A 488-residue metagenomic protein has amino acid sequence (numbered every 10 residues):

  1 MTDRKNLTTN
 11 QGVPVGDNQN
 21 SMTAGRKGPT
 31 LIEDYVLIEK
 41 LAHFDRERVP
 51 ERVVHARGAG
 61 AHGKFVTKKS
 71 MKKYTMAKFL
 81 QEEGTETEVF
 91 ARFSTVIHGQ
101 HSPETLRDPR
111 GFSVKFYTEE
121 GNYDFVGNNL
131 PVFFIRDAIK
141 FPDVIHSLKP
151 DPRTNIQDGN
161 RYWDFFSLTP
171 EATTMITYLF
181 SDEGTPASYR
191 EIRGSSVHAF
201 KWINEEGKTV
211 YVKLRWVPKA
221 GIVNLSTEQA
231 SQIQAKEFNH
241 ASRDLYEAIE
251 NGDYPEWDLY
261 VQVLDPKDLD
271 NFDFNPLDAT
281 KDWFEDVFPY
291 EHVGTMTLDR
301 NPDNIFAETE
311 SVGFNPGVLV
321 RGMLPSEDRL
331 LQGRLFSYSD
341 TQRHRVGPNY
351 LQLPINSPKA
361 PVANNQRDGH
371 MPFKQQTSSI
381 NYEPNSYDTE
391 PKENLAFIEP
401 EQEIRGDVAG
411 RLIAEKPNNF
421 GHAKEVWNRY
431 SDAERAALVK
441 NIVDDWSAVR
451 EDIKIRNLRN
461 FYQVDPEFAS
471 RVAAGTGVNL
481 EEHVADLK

Functional and structural regions predicted by a protein language model:
M1-K488: Active-site-adjacent core segments of small-molecule enzymes
